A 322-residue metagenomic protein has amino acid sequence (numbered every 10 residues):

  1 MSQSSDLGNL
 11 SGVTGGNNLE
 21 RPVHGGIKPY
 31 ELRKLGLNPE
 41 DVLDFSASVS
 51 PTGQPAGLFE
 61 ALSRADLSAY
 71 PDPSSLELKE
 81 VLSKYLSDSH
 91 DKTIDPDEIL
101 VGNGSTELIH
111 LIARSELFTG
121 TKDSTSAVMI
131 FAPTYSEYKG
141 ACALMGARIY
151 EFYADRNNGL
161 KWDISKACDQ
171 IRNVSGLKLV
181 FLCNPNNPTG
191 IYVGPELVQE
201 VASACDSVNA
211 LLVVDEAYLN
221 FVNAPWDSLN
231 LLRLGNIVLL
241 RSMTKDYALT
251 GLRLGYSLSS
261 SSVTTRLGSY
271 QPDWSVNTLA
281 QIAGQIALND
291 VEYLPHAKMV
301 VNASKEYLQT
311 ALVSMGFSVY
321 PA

Functional and structural regions predicted by a protein language model:
M1-A69, V81-K84, G176: N-terminal "arm"/small-domain region of PLP-dependent enzymes with the aminotransferase-like
K28, V42, P55-F59, S75-E80 (+8 more regions): A general structural signal for well-ordered alpha-helical segments in protein cores
S48-T52, N187, K245-D246: Short, solvent-exposed loop/turn segments at secondary-structure junctions
P55, N236-Y320: PLP-dependent aminotransferase class I/II
E60, R64, E80, K84 (+6 more regions): Replace "anionic and nucleotidyl ligands
L67-A204, V213, Y218-V238: Conserved core of the PLP fold type I
P96, Y320-A322: Short Gly/Ser/Thr- and Asp/Glu-enriched loop/turn motifs at secondary-structure junctions
A147, A210, F317: Short glycine/serine/threonine/alanine-rich loop segments
